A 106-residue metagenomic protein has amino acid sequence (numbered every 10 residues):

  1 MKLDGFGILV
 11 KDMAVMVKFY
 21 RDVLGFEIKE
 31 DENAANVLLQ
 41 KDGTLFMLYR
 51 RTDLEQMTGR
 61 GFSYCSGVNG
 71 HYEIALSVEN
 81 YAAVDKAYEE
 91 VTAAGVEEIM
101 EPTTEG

Functional and structural regions predicted by a protein language model:
M1-D4, E27-Y81, D85-G106: Vicinal oxygen chelate
G7, A14, D85: Conserved catalytic core of two-component sensor histidine kinases
I8-K11, E79: Residue-level signal for the nucleotide or nucleotide-sugar donor/cofactor binding architecture
V10-M13, T104-G106: Conserved beta-strand-loop-alpha-helix junction that forms the acyl-donor binding cleft
K11, V15-K18, M47-Y49: Secondary-structure boundary/capping motif
M16-R21, V91: Conserved active-site tyrosine of GNAT-family acetyltransferases
L24: Major-groove DNA-recognition helix of helix-turn-helix-type DNA-binding domains
